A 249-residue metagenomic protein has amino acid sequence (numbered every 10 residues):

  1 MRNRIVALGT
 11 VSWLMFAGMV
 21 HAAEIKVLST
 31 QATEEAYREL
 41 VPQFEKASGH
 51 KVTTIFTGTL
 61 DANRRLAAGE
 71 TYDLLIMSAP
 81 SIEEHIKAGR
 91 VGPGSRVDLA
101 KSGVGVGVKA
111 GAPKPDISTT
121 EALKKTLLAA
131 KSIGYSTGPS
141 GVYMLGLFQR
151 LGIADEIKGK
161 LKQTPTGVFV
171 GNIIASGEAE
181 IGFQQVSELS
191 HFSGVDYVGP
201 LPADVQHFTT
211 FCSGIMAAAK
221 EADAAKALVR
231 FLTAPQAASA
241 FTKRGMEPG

Functional and structural regions predicted by a protein language model:
M1-R4: Positively charged n-region of N-terminal signal peptides that target proteins for export
V6-A17: Bacterial N-terminal signal peptides
H21-L60, R64-E70, I76-G89, P93-S102 (+1 more regions): Exported/periplasmic ABC-transporter solute-binding proteins
